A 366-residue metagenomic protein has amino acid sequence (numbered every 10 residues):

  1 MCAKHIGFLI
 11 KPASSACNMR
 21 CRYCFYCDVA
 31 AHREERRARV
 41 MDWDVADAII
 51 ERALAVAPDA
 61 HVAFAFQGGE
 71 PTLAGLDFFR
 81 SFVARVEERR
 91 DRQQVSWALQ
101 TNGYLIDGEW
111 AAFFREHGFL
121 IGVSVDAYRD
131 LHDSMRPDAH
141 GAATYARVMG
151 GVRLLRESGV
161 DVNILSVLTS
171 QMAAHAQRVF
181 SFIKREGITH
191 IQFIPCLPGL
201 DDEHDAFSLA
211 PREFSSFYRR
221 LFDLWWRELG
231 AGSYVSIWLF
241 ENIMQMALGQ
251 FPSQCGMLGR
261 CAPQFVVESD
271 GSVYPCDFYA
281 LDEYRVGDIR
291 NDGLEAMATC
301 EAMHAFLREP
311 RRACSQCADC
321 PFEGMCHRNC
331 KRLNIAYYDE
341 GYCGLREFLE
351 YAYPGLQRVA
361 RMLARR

Functional and structural regions predicted by a protein language model:
A3-D44: Canonical Radical SAM [4Fe-4S] cluster-binding loop centered on the CxxxCxxC motif and its immediate flanking residues
L9-K11, A63-G69, S96-T101, I237-F240: Extended hydrophobic secondary-structure segments that form protein cores and membrane-embedded regions
A13-R20, E70-L73, C261, C317-D319 (+1 more regions): Cysteine-centered iron-sulfur cluster-binding motifs in ferredoxin-type domains/subunits of redox enzymes
I50-E51, A55-A65, A74-C196: Radical SAM/AdoMet-radical enzyme domain recognition
S134, D138-A146, R153, E157-G256 (+3 more regions): Radical SAM enzyme [4Fe-4S]-AdoMet core and its adjacent flexible, acidic and glycine-rich loops/tails across
S269: Short, ordered coil/turn segments that flank beta-strands lining enzyme active or ligand-binding pockets
A280-R366: Flexible mid-to-C-terminal extensions adjoining Fe-S/redox cofactors in radical SAM and related proteins
